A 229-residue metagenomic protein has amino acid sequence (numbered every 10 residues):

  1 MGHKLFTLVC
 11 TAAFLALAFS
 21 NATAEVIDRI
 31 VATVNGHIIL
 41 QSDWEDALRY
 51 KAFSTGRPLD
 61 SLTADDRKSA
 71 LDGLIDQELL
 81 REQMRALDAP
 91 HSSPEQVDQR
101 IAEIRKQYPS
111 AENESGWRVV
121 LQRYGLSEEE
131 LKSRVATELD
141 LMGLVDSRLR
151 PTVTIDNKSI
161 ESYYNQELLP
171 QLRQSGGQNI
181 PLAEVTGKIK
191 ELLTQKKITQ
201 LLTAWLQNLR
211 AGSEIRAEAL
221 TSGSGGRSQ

Functional and structural regions predicted by a protein language model:
M1-V9: Bacterial N-terminal signal peptides that target proteins for export
L8-A18: Bacterial N-terminal signal peptides
F19-A24: Sec/Tat signal peptide C-region and signal peptidase I cleavage site
V26-T33, L62-Q229: Peptidyl-prolyl cis-trans isomerase
A32-D60: N-terminal targeting signals for Sec/Tat export/insertion, comprising classic cleavable signal peptides
